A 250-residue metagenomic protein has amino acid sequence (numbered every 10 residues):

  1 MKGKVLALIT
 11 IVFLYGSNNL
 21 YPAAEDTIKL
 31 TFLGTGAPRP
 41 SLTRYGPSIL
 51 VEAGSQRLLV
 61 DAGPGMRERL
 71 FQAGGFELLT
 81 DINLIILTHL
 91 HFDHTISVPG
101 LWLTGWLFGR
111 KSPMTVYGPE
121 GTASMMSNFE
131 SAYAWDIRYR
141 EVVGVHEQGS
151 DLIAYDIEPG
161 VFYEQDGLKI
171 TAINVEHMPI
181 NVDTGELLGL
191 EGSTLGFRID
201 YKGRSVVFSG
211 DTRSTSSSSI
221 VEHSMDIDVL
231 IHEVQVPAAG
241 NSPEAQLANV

Functional and structural regions predicted by a protein language model:
M1-A7: Bacterial N-terminal signal peptides that target proteins for export
K2, F13-Y15, A62-G65: Short coil-to-helix leader/linker segments, especially the first N-terminal amphipathic alpha-helix with its helix
A7-S17: Bacterial N-terminal signal peptides
Y21-V206: Binuclear metal-dependent hydrolase catalytic cores
V175, D211-T212: Residue-level structural signal for beta-strand termini and adjacent loop
G192, K202-S205, T212-V250: Cap/insert and terminal regions of metallo-dependent hydrolase folds
